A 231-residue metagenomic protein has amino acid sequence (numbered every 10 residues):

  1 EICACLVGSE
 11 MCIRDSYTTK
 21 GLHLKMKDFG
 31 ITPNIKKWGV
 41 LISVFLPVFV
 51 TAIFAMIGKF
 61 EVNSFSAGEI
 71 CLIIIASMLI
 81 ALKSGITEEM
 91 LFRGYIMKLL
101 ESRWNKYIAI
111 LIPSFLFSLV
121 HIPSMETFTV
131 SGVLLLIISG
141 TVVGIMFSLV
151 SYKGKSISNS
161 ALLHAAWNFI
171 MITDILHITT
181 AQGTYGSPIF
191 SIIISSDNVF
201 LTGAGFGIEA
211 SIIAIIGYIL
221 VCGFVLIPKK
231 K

Functional and structural regions predicted by a protein language model:
E1-G8, C12-I13: Single conserved hydrophobic/aromatic residue that forms the stacking wall/gate of nucleotide- or nucleobase-binding
T19-M90, M97-K98, S102: Juxtamembrane helix-loop-helix connectors linking adjacent transmembrane helices in multi-pass membrane enzymes
K20-K25, G223-K231: Membrane-interface capping segments at transmembrane-helix boundaries
V40-L41, I74-I75, Y107-I112, L134-I138 (+2 more regions): Hydrophobic alpha-helical transmembrane segments
A81, G85, K106-I122, L136 (+1 more regions): Small-polar-interrupted transmembrane alpha-helices in polytopic inner-membrane proteins
K83, N198-I219: Hydrophobic alpha-helical transmembrane segments
T87-P113, P123-E126, L149-N159: Membrane-interface helix/loop boundary segments of multi-pass membrane proteins
V133-F200: Functionally important transmembrane alpha-helices
